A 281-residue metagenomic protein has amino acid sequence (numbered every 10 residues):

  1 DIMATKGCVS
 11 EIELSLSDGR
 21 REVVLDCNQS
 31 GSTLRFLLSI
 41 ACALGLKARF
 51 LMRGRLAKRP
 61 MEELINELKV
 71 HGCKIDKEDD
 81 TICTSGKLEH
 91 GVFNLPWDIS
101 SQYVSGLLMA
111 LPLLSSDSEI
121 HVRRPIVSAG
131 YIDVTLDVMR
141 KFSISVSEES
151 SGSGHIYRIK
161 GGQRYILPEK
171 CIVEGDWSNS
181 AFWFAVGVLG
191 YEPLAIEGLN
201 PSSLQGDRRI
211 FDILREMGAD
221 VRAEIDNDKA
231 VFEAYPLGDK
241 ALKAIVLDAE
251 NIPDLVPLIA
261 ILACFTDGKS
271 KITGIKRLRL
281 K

Functional and structural regions predicted by a protein language model:
D1-K281: Short, structured segments at the rim of ligand-binding sites
